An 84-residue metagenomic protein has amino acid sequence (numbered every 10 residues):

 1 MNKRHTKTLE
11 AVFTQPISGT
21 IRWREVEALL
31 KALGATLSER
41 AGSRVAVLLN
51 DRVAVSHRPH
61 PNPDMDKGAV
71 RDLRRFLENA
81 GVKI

Functional and structural regions predicted by a protein language model:
M1-I84: Basic nucleic-acid-binding interfaces
